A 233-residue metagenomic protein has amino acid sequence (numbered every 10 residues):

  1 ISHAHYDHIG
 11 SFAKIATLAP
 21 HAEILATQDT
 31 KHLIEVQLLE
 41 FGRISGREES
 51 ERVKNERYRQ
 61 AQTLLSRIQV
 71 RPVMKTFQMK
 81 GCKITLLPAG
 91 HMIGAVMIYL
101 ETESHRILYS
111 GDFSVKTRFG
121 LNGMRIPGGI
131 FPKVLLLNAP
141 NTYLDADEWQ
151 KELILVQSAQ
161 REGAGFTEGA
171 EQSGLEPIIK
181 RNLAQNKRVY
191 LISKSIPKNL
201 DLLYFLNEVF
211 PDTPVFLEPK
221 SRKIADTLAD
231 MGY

Functional and structural regions predicted by a protein language model:
S2: P-loop NTPase motor catalytic core
H5-I9, K14-P197, Y204-F210: His/Asp/Glu-rich metal-coordinating catalytic cores of metallo-dependent phosphodiesterases/hydrolases acting on
I34, N199-D230: Terminal amphipathic helices with adjacent charged low-complexity linkers/tails
G46, K54-N55, A225-Y233: Acidic, Ser/Thr-rich peripheral helices and adjacent loops at domain boundaries
